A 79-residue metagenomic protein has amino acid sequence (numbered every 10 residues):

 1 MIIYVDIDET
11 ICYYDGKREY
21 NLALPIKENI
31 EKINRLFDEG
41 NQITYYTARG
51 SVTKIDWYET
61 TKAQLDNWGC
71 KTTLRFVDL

Functional and structural regions predicted by a protein language model:
M1-L79: Catalytic phosphate/metal-binding cores of nucleic-acid and nucleotide-processing enzymes, i.e., regions that mediate
